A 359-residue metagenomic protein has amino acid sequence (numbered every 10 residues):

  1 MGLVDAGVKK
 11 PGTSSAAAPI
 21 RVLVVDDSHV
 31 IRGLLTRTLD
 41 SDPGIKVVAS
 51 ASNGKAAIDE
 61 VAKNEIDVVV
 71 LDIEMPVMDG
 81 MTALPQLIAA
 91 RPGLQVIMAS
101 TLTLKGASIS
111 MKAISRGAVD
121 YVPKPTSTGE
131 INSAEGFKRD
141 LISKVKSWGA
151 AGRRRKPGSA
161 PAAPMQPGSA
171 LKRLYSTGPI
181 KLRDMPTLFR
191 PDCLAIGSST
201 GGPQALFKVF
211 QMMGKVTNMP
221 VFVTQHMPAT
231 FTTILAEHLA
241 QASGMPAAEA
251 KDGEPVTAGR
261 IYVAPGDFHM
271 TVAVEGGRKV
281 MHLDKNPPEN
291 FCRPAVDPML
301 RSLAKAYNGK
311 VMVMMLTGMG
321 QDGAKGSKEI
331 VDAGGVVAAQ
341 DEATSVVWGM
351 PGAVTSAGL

Functional and structural regions predicted by a protein language model:
M1-L23, H29-G44, K55-V70, E74-L359: Conserved acid/base catalytic micro-environments in cytosolic active-site loops
K46-V48: Short beta-strand elements in bilobed, periplasmic/extracellular small-molecule ligand-binding domains
